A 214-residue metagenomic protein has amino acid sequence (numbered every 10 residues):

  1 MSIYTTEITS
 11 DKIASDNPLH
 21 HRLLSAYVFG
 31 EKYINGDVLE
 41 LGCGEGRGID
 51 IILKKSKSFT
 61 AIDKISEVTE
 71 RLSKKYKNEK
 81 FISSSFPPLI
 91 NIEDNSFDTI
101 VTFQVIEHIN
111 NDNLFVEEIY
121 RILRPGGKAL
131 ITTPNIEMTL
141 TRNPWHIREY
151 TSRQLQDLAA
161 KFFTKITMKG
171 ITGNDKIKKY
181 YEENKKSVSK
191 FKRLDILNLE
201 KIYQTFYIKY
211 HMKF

Functional and structural regions predicted by a protein language model:
M1-E93, T99-F103, N113-V116, S152 (+1 more regions): Conserved N-terminal segment of class I S-adenosyl-L-methionine
Q104-H108: Short catalytic micro-motifs in class I SAM-dependent methyltransferases
N110-L114, T141: Short N-terminal helix/helix-N-cap motif within the alpha/beta-hydrolase-1
L114-P125: A short glycine-rich, Lys/Arg-flanked "PGG" loop and its adjoining helix->strand segment in the class I
G127-T133: Conserved beta-strand signature within the Rossmann-like core of class I S-adenosyl-L-methionine
P134-T139, E149, T172-D175: Short "lid" loop at the C-terminus of a central beta-strand within the Rossmann-like core of SAM-dependent
T139-D157: Acceptor-substrate binding/catalytic loop of class I
D157, G170-F214: A C-terminal cap/extension of S-adenosyl-L-methionine-dependent methyltransferases that defines the acceptor-substrate
